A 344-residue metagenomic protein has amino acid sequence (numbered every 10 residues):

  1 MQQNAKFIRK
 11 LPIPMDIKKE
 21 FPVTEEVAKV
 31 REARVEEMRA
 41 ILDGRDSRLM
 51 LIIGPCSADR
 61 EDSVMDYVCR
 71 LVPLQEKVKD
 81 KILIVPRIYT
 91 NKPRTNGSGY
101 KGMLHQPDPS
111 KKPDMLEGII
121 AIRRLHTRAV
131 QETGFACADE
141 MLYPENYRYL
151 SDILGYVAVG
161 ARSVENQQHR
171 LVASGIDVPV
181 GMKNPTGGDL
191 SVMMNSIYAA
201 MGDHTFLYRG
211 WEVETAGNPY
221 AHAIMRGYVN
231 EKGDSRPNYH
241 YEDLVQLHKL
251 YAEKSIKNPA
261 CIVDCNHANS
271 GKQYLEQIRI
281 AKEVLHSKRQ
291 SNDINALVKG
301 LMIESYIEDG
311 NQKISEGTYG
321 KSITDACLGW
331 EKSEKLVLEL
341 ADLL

Functional and structural regions predicted by a protein language model:
M1-D43: N- or domain-start disorder-to-order transition segments that initiate the globular core
Q2, V68, K81-Q246, H267-A268 (+5 more regions): Active-site-facing alpha/beta catalytic cores
V27-I41, L74-V85, N91, M115 (+1 more regions): N-terminal beta-rich core of secreted/periplasmic extracellular enzymes
L42-R45, V72-K79, R128-E132, T215 (+1 more regions): Acidic (Asp/Glu)-rich catalytic clusters
M50-S63, D325: Conserved phosphate/anionic-ligand binding catalytic regions in large, soluble enzymes, centered on
G54, V263, G329: Conserved, mostly hydrophobic/aromatic
C56-D59, N258, N266-K272: Short acidic, Gly/Ser-rich segments with clustered Asp/Glu that frequently serve as metal-coordination loops in enzyme
Y306-L344: Internal helix-turn-beta structural module
